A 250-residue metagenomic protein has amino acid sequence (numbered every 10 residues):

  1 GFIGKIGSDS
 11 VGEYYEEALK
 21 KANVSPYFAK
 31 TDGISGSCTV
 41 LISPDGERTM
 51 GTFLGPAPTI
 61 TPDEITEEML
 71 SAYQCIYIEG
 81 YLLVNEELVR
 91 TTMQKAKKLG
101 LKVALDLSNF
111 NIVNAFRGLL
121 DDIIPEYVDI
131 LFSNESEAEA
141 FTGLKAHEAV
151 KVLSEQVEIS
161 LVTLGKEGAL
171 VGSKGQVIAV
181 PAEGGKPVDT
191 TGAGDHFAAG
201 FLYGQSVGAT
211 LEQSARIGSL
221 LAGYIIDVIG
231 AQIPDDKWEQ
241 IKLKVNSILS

Functional and structural regions predicted by a protein language model:
G1-S37, E239-L249: Substrate-binding N-lobe of the ribokinase-like
N23, G55-P62, F110-A115, G143-L144: Short gly/ser/thr-rich secondary-structure transition/capping motifs
Y27-K30, V40-L83: Conserved phosphate-binding/catalytic loop of the ribokinase/pfkB sugar-kinase fold
S37-L41, T49, G168-G172: Short beta-strand scaffold segments in enzyme catalytic cores
N85-M93: Active-site-adjacent beta->alpha loops and helix N-cap segments on the catalytic face of soluble alpha/beta enzymes
K97-K102, L107-A179: Conserved phosphate/ATP/ADP-binding segment of small-molecule kinases
A146-S250: Conserved phosphate-binding/catalytic region of the ribokinase-like
